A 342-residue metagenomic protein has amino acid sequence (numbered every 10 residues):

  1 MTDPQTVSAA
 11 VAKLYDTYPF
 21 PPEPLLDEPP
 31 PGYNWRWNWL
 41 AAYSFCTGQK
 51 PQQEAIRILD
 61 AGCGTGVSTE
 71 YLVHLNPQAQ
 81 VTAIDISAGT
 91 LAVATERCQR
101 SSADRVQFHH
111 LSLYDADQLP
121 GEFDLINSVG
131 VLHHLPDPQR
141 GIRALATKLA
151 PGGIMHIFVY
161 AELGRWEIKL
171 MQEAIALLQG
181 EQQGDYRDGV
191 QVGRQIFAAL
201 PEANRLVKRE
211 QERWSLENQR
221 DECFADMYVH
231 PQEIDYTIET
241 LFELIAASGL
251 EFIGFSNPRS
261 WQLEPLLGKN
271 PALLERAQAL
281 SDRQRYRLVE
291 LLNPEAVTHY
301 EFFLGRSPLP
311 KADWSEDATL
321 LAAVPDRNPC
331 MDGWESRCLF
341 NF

Functional and structural regions predicted by a protein language model:
T17, D27-I56, Y71: Conserved alpha-helix/loop element of class I SAM-dependent methyltransferases that forms part of the SAM/SAH-binding
T65-P77: Conserved SAM-binding loop of SAM-dependent methyltransferases across substrates and taxa, primarily the Class I
S87: Conserved SAM/SAH-binding beta-strand->alpha-helix loop
S102-Y114: Conserved SAM-binding strand-loop segment of SAM-dependent methyltransferases
D117-L125: A short acidic, Gly/Pro-enriched loop at the edge of an enzyme's catalytic core that lines a small-molecule cofactor
R140-P151: A short glycine-rich, Lys/Arg-flanked "PGG" loop and its adjoining helix->strand segment in the class I
I154-L206: Conserved class I S-adenosyl-L-methionine
E212-F342: Rossmann-like AdoMet/SAM-dependent catalytic core
